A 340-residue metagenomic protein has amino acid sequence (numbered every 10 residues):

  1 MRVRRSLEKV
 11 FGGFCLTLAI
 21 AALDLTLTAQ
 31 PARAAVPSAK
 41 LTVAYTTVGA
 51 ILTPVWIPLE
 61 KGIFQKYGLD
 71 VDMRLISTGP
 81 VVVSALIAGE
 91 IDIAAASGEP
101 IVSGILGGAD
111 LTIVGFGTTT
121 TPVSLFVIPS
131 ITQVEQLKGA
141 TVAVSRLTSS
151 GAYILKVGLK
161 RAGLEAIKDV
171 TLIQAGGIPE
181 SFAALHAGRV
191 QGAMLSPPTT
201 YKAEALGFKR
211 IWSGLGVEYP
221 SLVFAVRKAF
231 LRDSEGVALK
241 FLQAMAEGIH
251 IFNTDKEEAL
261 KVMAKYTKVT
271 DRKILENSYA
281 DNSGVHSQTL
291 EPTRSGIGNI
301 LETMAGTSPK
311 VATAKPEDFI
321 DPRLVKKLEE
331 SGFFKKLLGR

Functional and structural regions predicted by a protein language model:
M1-S38, K336-R340: Short, low-complexity disordered leader/linker segments with a strong preference for bacterial N-terminal type II
A34-G177, S181-A184, Q191-P197, K209-E218: Short, glycine-/small- and polar/acidic-enriched structural segments that line small-molecule recognition paths
L52, V83, G98-I101, A152 (+10 more regions): Extracytoplasmic/secreted envelope proteins and their assembly/folding machinery, especially bacterial periplasmic
L172, P179-K268: Pocket-lining segment of extracytoplasmic ligand-binding domains
D233-T313: Secondary-structure end/capping motifs
A305-R340: Conserved C-terminal helix/tail region of periplasmic/extracytoplasmic solute-binding proteins
